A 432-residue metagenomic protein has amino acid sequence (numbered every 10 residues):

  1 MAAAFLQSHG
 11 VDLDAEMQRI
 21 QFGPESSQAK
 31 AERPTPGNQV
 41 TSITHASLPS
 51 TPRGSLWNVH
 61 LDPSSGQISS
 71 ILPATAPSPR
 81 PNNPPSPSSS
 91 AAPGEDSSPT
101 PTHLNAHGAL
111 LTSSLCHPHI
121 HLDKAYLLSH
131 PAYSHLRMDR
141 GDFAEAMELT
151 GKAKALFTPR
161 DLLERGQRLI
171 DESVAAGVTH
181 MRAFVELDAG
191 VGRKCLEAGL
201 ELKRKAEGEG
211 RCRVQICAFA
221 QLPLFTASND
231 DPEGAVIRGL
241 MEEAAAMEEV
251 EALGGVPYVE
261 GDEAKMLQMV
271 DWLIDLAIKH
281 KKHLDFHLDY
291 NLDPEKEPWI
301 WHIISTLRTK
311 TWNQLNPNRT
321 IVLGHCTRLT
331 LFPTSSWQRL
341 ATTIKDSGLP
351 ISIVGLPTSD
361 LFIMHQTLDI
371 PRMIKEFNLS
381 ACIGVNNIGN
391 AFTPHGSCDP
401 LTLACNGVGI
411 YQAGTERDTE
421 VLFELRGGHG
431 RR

Functional and structural regions predicted by a protein language model:
M1-S98: N-terminal metal-binding scaffold of metallo-dependent hydrolase/deaminase domains
A46, G66, G108, H119 (+6 more regions): Divalent metal-coordination and catalytic microenvironments
H107-P131, Y290-L292: Di-metal (Zn2+ and/or Mg2+/Mn2+) metal-binding site signature of metallo-dependent hydrolases with the MBL/beta-CASP
L111, L128-F184, G192-G208, L240-A246: Alpha-helical scaffold segments that flank or form the walls of functional sites
Y126-L162, W299-V322, T343, S347-P350 (+1 more regions): Active-site gating loops and adjacent loop-to-helix segments of metal-dependent hydrolytic enzymes
L169, G199-L202, L240, L273 (+3 more regions): Aromatic/hydrophobic pocket-lining residues that form π-stacking "cages" and hydrophobic walls in ligand
R213, A218-I237, M247-L368: Active-site core of metal-dependent hydrolases
S305-T306, K310-N316, T320, Q366-R432: His/Asp/Glu-enriched, well-ordered alpha-helical/loop segment that forms or immediately abuts the divalent-metal
